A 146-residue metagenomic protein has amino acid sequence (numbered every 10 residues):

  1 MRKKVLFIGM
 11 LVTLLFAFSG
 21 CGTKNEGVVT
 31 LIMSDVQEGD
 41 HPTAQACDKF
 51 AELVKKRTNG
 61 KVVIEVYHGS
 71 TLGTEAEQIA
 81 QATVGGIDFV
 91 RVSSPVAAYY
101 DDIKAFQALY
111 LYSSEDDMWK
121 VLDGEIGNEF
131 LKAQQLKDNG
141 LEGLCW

Functional and structural regions predicted by a protein language model:
M1-T30: Short, low-complexity disordered leader/linker segments with a strong preference for bacterial N-terminal type II
C21-D35, K55-V63, K137: Immediate post-signal peptide segment of exported/extracytoplasmic ligand-binding proteins
L31-D48, G69-G73: Extracytoplasmic "Venus flytrap"
D40-E65: Short, polar/charged alpha-helical segment
C47-A51, A76-I79, T83, W119: Extracytoplasmic/secreted envelope proteins and their assembly/folding machinery, especially bacterial periplasmic
E52-K55, D88-F89, S93-W146: Contiguous mixed-secondary-structure segments that line small-molecule binding/active-site clefts of soluble domains
N59-V62, Q78-V92: Alpha-to-beta junction loops
K61-A76: Early extracytoplasmic/lumenal segment of secretory-pathway proteins
